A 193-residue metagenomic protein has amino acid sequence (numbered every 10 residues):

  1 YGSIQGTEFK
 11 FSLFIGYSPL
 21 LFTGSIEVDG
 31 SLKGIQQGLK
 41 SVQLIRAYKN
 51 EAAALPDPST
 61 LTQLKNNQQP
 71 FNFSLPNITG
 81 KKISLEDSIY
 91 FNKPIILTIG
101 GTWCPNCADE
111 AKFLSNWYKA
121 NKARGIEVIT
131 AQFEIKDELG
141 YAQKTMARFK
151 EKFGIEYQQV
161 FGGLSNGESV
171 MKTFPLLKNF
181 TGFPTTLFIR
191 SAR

Functional and structural regions predicted by a protein language model:
Y1-E27: Central antiparallel beta-sheet cores of small beta-barrel/beta-sandwich binding domains
Y1-I4, G34, A53: N-terminal glycine/threonine-rich, aromatic-flanked beta-hairpin/loop signature
K33-L39, F188: Short, exposed beta-strand-loop hairpins at the edges of beta-sheets in extracellular/periplasmic proteins
N50-D87: N-terminal "domain-start" segment that seeds a small globular fold
Q69, K93, T181-F183: Short, small/polar residue-rich loop motifs at catalytic or cofactor-binding pockets
I83-L114, V128-A131: Short active-site neighborhood of thiol/selenol oxidoreductases, capturing the structured segment around
D109-G154, S165-T173: Structural microenvironment flanking redox-active thiols in thiol-disulfide oxidoreductases
F153-I155, F161-R193: Thiol/disulfide oxidoreductase modules built on the thioredoxin-like
